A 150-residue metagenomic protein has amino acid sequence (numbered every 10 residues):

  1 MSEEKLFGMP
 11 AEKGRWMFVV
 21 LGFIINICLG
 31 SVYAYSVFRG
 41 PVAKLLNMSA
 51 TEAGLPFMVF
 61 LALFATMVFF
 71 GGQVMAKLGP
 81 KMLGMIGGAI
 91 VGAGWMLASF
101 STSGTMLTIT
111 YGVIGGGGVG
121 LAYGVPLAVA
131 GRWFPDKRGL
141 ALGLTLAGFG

Functional and structural regions predicted by a protein language model:
M1-I25: Cytosolic juxtamembrane N-terminal segment immediately preceding the first transmembrane helix of multi-pass
N26-I27, G94, T105-G120: Hydrophobic core of transmembrane alpha-helices in multi-pass small-molecule transporters, especially MFS/SLC-type
Y33, L61-F69: Residue-level signature of mid-helix packing/kink "hotspots" within the transmembrane helices of 12-pass Major
V42, G112, G120-F134, A141-L142: Intracellular juxtamembrane helix-capping segments at the cytosolic ends of symmetry-related transmembrane helices
N47, G79, F100-T102, F134-P135: Helix-breaking motifs and short loop linkers at transmembrane-helix boundaries and internal kinks in secondary membrane
M67-P80: Helix-to-loop junctions at the C-terminal end of transmembrane segments in multipass secondary transporters
K81-G84, L107: Primarily marks hydrophobic transmembrane alpha-helices of the MFS/SLC 12-helix fold
A89-T102: C-terminal ends and interior cores of transmembrane alpha-helices in multi-pass membrane transporters/permeases
